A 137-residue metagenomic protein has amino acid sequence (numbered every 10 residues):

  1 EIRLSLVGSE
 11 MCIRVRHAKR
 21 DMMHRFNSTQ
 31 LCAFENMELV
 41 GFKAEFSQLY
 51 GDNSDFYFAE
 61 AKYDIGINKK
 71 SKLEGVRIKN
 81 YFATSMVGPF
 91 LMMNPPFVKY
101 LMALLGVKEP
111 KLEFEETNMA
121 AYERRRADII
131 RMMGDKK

Functional and structural regions predicted by a protein language model:
E1-G8, C12-I13: Single conserved hydrophobic/aromatic residue that forms the stacking wall/gate of nucleotide- or nucleobase-binding
I2, H24, S47, E74 (+1 more regions): Flexible, active-site-adjacent loop/turn segments at secondary-structure boundaries
R3, R16-N36, L49: Ligand/cofactor pocket segment of small-molecule handling proteins
V15-R16, A44-S47, M86: Fold-independent oxyanion-binding glycine-rich loops and adjacent beta-strand/coil segments at enzyme active sites
K19, L49-G51, P89-M93: Short, acidic Gly/Pro/Ser/Thr-rich loop/turn segments
Q30-K79: Catalytic beta-strand/loop cores that center a nucleophilic Ser/Cys/Thr and support acyl-enzyme chemistry
Y81-K137: Acyltransferase
